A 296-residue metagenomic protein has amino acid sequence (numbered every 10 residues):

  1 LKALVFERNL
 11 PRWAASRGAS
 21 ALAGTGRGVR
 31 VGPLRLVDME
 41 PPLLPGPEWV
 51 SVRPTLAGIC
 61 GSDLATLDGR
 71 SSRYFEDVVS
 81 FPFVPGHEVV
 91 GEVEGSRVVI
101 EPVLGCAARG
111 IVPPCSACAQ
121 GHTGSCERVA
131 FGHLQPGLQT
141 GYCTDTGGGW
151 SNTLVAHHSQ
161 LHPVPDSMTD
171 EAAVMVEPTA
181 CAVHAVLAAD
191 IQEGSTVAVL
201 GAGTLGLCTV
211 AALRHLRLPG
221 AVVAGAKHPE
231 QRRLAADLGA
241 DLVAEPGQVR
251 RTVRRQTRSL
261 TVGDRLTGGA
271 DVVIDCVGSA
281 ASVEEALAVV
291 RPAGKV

Functional and structural regions predicted by a protein language model:
E40-A57, S72-Q120, G124, P165-S167: Glycine-rich beta-strand-centered segment in the early N-terminal region that forms part of a ligand/cofactor-binding
C60, L205, E230: Conserved Rossmann-like nucleotide-cofactor binding loop
S62-D68: Cytochrome P450 core scaffold surrounding the K-helix E-X-X-R motif and the conserved "meander" helix-loop region
E76, H87, C106-L200: NAD(P)H dinucleotide-binding glycine-rich loop of Rossmann-like/cofactor-binding domains, especially the beta1-alpha1
G86, G206-L207: N-terminal Rossmann-fold NAD(P) dinucleotide-binding loop
T196, G294-K295: Short glycine-centered segments of the SAM/dcSAM-binding site in methyltransferase folds
T196-A202, R214-V283: Adenosine-nucleotide cofactor-binding segment
V290-P292: Helix-to-beta-strand junctions that scaffold the AdoMet/dcAdoMet cofactor pocket in Class I SAM-dependent enzymes
